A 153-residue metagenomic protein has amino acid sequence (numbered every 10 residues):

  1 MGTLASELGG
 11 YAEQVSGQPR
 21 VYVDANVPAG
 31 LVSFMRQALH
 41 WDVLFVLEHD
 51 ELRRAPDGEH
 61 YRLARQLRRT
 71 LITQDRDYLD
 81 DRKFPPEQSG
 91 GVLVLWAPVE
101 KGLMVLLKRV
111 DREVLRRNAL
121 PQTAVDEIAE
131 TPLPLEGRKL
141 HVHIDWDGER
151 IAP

Functional and structural regions predicted by a protein language model:
G2-Q14, P19, D24-A25, A29-H40 (+2 more regions): Acidic, PIN/NYN-like endoribonuclease modules and their adjacent C-terminal/linker elements
G17-V21, R65-T70: Short active-site oxyanion
D24, L44-L47, I72-D75: Short, conserved beta-strand edge motifs with alternating hydrophobic and charged residues
H40-W41, R69: Short aromatic/hydrophobic-glycine micro-motifs
D42-D57: Conserved BB-loop
A55-R69, A124: Acidic, metal-associated active-site segment
R68-K83: Acidic, metal-binding active-site segment of PIN/NYN-like and related structure-specific nucleases
